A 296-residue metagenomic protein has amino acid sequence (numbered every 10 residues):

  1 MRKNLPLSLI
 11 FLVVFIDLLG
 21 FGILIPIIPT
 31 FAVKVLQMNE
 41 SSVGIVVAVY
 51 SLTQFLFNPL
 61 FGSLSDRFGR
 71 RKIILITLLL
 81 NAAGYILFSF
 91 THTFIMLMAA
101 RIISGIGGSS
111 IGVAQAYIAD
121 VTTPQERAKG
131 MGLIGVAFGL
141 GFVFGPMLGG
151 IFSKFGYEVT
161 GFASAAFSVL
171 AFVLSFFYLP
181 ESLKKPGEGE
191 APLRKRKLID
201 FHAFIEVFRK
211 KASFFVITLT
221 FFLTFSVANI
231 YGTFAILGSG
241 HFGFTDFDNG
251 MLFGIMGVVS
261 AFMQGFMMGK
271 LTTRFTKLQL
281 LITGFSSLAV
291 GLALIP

Functional and structural regions predicted by a protein language model:
R2, P180-T218: Juxtamembrane intracellular "pre-TM" segments in multi-pass secondary transporters
G22, S51-P59, S109, F142-V143 (+2 more regions): Residue-level signature of mid-helix packing/kink "hotspots" within the transmembrane helices of 12-pass Major
P26-S41, G232-D248: Short amphipathic helix-loop junctions that connect adjacent transmembrane helices in Major Facilitator Superfamily/SLC
L56-F94: Conserved MFS/SLC helix-loop-helix module at the cytosolic interface between two early adjacent transmembrane helices
N58-G69, M263-K277: Helix-to-loop junctions at the C-terminal end of transmembrane segments in multipass secondary transporters
A100-G139: Cytoplasmic helix-loop-helix junction between adjacent transmembrane helices in 12-TM secondary transporters
I134-F177: Helix-loop-helix hairpin linking two adjacent transmembrane segments in secondary transporters
N249-T272, G284: Transmembrane alpha-helices of Major Facilitator/SLC transporters
